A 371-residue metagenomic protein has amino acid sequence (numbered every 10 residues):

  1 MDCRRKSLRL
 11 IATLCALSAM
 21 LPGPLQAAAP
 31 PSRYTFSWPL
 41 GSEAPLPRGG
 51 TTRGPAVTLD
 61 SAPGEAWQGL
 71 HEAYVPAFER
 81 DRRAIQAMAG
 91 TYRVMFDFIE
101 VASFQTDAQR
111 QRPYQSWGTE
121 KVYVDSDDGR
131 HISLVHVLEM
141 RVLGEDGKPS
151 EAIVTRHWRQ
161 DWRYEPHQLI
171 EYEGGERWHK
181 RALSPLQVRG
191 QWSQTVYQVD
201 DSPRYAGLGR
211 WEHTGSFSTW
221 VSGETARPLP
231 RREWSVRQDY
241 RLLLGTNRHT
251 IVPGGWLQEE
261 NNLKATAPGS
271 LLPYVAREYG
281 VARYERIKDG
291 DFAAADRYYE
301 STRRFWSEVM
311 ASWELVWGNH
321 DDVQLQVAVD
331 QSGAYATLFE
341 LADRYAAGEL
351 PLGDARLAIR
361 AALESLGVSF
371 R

Functional and structural regions predicted by a protein language model:
M1-K6: N-terminal secretory signal peptides that target proteins for export/translocation
I11-P22: Bacterial N-terminal signal peptides
G23-A27: Sec/Tat signal peptide C-region and signal peptidase I cleavage site
A28-A87, E100-Q105, R110-R112, H131-S133 (+5 more regions): Amphipathic/hydrophobic helical signal segments and adjacent flexible N-terminal regions that mediate secretion
R93-A102, V137-M140, G223-R232, E259-T266: Generic short beta-strand segments
R110-R112, S116-S126, V135, L244-I251 (+1 more regions): Hydrophobic/aromatic beta-strand elements that line small-molecule binding cavities or substrate pockets in beta-rich
V124-Y172: Extended amphipathic alpha-helical segments with heptad-repeat/coiled-coil character used for oligomerization, fusion
S184-L244: Short helix-loop boundary/capping segments
